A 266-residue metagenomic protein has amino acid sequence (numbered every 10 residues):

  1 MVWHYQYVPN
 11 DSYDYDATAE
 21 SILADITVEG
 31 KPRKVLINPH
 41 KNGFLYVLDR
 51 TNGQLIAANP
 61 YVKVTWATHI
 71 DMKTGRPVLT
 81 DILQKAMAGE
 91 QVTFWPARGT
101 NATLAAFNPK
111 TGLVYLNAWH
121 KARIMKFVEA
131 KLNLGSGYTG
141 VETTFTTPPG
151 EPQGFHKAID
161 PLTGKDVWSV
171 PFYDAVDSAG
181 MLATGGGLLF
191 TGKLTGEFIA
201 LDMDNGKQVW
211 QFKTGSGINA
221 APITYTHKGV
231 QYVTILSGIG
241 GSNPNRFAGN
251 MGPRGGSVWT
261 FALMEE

Functional and structural regions predicted by a protein language model:
M1-A17, A24-P32, F44-V92, A122-D177 (+1 more regions): Extracytoplasmic/lumenal domain signature
H4, V35-P39, L113-A118, V233-I235: Hydrophobic core segments of beta-strands in well-ordered, beta-rich domains
K41, T100-N101, P152: Short, basic and Ser/Thr-rich N-terminal targeting/leader segments
V78, I82, A88-K121: Long, low-complexity segments enriched in small/aliphatic residues
